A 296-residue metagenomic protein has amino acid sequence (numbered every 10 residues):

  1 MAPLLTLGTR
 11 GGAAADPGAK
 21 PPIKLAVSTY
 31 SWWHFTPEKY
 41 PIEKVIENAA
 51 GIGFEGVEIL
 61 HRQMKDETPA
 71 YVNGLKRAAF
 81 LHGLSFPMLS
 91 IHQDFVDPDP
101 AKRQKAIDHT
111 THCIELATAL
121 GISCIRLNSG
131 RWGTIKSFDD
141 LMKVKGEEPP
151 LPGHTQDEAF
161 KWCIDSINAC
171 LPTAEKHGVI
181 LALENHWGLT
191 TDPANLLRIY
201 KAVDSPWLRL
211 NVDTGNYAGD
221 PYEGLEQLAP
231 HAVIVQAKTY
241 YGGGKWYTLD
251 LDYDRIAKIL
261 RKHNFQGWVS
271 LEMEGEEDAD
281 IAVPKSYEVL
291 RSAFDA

Functional and structural regions predicted by a protein language model:
M1-P3, L7, A13-T29, W33-H34 (+4 more regions): Histidine-acidic metal/acid-base catalytic patches
P3-G8, D16-A19, A78-S85, V96-R209: Active-site acidic/histidine proton-transfer and metal-coordination neighborhood in alpha/beta enzyme cores
I46, Y71-L81, T111-S123, D220-A229 (+1 more regions): Short amphipathic alpha-helices and their capping/turn segments at secondary-structure boundaries
N48, I52-E67, S90: N-terminal substrate-binding region of glycoside hydrolase catalytic domains
E55-G56, S85, S123, I180 (+2 more regions): Residue-level detector of anion-binding/catalytic polar loops
E58, M88-S90, R126, A182 (+2 more regions): Conserved beta-strand positions in the central sheet of alpha/beta enzyme cores
E58-F80, G130-K136: Glycine-rich, proline-tolerant flexible connector loops at the mouths of alpha/beta enzymes
E67-L75, P100-K105, A279-V283: Metal-dependent catalytic neighborhoods of phosphoester/phosphodiester hydrolases
